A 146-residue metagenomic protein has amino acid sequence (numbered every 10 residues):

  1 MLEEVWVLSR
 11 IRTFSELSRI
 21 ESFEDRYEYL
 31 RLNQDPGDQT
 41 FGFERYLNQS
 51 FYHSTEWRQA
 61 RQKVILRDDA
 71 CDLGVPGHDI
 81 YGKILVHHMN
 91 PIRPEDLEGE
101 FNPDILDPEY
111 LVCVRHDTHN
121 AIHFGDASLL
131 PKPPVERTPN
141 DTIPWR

Functional and structural regions predicted by a protein language model:
M1-Q59, P76-I80, K132-R146: A boundary/linker detector
W6, D72, I84, I105-L106 (+1 more regions): Bulky hydrophobic/aromatic packing residues
S15-E21, D107-V114: Short, exposed beta-strand "edge-strand" segments with a Pro/Gly-rich flavor and a Y/T-containing core
P36-T40, H119, H123-F124: Catalytic cores of phosphodiester-bond-cleaving enzymes
Y52-Q62, P94-E100: Short Cys/His-rich Zn2+-coordinating modules
E56-N90, R115-D117: Short cysteine-rich loop/turn motifs with clustered Cys
P76-V112, F124-P133: Histidine-centered nuclease catalytic patch
V114, H119-H123, L130-T142: Charged interaction patches that mediate protein-protein contacts
